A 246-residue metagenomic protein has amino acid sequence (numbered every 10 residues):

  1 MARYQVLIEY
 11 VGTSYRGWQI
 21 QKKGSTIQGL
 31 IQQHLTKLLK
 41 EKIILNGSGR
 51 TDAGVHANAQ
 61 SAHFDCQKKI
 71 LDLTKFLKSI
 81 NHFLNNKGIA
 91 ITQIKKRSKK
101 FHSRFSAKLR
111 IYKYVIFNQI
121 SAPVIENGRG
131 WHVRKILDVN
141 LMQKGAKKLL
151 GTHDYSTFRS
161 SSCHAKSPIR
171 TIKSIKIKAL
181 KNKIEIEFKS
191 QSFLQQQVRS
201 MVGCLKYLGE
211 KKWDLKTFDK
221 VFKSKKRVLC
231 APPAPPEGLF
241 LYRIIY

Functional and structural regions predicted by a protein language model:
M1-Y246: Structured-RNA-binding interfaces characteristic of tRNA pseudouridine synthases
